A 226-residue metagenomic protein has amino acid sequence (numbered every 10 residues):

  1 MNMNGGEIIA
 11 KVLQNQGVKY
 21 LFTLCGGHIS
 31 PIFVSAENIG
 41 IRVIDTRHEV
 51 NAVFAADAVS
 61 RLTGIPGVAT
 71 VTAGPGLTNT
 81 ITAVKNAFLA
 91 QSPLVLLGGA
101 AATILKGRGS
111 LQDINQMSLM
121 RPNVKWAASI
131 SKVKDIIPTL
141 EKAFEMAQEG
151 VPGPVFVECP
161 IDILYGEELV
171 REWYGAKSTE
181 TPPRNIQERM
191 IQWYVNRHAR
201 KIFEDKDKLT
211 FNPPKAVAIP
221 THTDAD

Functional and structural regions predicted by a protein language model:
M1-D226: N-terminal alpha/beta PP-like core and its mobile active-site loop of ThDP/TPP-dependent enzymes
